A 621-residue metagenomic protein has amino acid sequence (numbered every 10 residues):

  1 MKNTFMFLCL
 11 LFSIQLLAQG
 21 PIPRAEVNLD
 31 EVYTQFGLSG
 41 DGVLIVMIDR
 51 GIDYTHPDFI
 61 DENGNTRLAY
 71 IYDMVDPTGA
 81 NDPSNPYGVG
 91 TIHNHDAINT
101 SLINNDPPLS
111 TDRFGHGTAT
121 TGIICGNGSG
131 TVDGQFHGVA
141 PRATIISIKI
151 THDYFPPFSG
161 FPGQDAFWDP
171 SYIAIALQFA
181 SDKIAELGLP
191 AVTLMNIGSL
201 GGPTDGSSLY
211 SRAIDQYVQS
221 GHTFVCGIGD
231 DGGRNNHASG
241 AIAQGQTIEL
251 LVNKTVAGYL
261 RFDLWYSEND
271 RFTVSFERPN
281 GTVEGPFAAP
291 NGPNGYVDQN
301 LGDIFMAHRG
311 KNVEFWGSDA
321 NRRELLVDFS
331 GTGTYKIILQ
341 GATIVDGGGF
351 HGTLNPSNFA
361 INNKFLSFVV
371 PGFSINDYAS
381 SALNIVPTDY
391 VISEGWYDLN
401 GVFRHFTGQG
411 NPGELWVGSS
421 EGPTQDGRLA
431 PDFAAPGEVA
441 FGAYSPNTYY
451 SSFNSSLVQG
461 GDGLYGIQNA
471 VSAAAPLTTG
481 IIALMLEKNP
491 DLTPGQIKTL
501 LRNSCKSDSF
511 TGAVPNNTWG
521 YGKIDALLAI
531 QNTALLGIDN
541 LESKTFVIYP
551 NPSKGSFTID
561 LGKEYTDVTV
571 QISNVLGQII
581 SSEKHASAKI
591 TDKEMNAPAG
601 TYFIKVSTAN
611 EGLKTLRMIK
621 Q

Functional and structural regions predicted by a protein language model:
M1-G20, T518, I538: Bacterial Sec-dependent N-terminal signal peptides
F7, L541-Y549, S553-Q621: C-terminal outer-membrane/trafficking sorting elements
V32-D169, G188-V192, G221, N236 (+7 more regions): Subtilisin-like serine protease catalytic core
F36, I52-G122, G134, G138-A140 (+5 more regions): Active-site core segment of subtilase-fold serine proteases
V46, P57, L68, L177-S181 (+3 more regions): Catalytic-core segments of hydrolase enzymes
T121, I146-D153, S181-A191, L260-L264 (+4 more regions): Hydrolase catalytic cores
P156-S159, E186, P190-S199, P203-G206 (+7 more regions): C-terminal subdomain of the subtilisin-like protease fold in secreted/lumenal serine endopeptidases
L251, D263, E324-L326, I590-M595: Exposed aromatic-hydrophobic patches
